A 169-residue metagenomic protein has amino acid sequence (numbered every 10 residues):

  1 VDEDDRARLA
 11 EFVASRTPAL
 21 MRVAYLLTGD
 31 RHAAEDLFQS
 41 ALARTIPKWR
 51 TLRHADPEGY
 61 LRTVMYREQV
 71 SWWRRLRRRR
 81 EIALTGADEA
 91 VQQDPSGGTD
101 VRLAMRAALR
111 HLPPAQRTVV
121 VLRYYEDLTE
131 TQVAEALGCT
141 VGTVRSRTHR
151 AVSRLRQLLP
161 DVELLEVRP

Functional and structural regions predicted by a protein language model:
V1-E11, M21-S40, K48-A55: Short, charged helix-capping/linker segments at alpha-helix termini
L9-E11, A104-P113: Short amphipathic alpha-helical boundary/capping segments
F12, R16, L20, A41 (+2 more regions): Residue-level preference for hydrophobic side chains embedded in well-ordered alpha helices
H32, T131, G142: Residues within helix-turn-helix
D36-A43, P47, A55-R67, S146: Structural recognition of an alpha-helix C-terminal capping motif at a helix-to-coil junction
T63-L84, G97-G98: Arg/Lys-rich amphipathic alpha helix in sigma70-family domain 2
V119-R123: A short pre-motif secondary-structure segment
L137-D161: DNA-recognition helix of helix-turn-helix
